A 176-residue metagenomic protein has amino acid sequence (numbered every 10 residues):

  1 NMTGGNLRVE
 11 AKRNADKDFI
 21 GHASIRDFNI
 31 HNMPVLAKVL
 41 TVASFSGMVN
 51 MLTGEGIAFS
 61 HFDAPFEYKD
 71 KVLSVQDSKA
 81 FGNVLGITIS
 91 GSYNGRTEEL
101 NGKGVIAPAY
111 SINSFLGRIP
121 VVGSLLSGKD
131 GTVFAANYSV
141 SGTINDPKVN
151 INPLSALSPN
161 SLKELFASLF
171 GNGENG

Functional and structural regions predicted by a protein language model:
N1-I106, Y138, T143-L154, S161-G176: Solvent-exposed beta-strand/coil patches in large extracellular/periplasmic or lumenal scaffold regions
G54, A107-V149: Surface-exposed, gly/pro-biased binding rims or lids
